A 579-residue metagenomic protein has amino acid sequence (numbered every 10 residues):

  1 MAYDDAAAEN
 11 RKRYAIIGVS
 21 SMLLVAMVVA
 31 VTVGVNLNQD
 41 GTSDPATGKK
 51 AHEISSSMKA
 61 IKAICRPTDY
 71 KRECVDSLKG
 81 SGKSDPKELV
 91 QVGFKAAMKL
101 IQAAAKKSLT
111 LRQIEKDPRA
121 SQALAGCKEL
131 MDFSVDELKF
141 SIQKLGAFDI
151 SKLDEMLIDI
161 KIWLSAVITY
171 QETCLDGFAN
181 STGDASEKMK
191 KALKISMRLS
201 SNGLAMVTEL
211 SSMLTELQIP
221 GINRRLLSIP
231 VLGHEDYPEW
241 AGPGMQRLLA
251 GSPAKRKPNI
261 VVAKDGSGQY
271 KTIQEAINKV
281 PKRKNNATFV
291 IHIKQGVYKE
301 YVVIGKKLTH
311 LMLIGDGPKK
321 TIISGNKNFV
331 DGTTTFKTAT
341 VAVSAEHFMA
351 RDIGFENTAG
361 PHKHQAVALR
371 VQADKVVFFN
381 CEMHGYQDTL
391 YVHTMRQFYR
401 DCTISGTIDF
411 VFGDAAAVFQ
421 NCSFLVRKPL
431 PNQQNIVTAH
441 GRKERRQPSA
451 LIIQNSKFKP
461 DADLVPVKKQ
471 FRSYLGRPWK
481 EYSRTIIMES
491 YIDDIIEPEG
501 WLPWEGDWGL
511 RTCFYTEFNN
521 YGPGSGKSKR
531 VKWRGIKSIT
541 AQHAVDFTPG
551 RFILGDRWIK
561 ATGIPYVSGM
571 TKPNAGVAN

Functional and structural regions predicted by a protein language model:
M1-A7, Y70-V75: Membrane-proximal N-terminal segments immediately preceding the first transmembrane helix
A2, A6, K12-G18, K49 (+3 more regions): Sequence-level preference for short, compositionally simple segments enriched in small aliphatic or small polar residues
K12-S20, K87-V92, I158, M189-M197 (+1 more regions): Transmembrane alpha-helices of multi-pass eukaryotic membrane proteins
I17-V31: Single-pass alpha-helical transmembrane segments
L37-I54: Ser/Thr/Pro/Gly-rich low-complexity linker/stalk segments immediately outside membranes or between
I64-T68, L78, G82-Q171: Extended, amphipathic alpha-helical segments that serve as helical scaffolds
Y70-E73, L100-K107, L130-S141, Y170 (+7 more regions): Amphipathic, well-ordered alpha-helical segments in soluble domains
D159-M206: Eukaryotic low-complexity, intrinsically disordered regulatory regions enriched for acidic, serine- and proline-rich
